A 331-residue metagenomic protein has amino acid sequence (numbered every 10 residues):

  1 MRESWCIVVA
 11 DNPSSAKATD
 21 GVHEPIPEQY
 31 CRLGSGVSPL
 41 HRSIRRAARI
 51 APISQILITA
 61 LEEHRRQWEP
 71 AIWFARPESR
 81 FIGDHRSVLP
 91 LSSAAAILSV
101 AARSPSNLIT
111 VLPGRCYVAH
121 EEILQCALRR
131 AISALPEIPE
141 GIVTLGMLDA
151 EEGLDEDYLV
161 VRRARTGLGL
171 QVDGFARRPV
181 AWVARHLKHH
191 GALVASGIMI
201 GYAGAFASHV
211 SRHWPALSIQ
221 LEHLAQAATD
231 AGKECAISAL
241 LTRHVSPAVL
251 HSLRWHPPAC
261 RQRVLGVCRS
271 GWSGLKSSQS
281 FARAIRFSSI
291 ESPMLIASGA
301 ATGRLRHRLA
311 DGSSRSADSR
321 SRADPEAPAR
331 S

Functional and structural regions predicted by a protein language model:
M1, H23, R49-A51, A102-S104 (+10 more regions): Solvent-exposed alpha-helices and their adjacent loops that cap or buttress functional pockets in soluble metabolic
M1-P27, R32-R129, I138: Conserved N-terminal catalytic core of the sugar/cofactor nucleotidyltransferase
M1-S4, G201-S331: Left-handed beta-helix
M1-S4, I53-S54, P77, S104-N107 (+8 more regions): Short coil/turn connectors at secondary-structure junctions
Q29, R42, R46, A95 (+7 more regions): Alpha-helical scaffold segments in soluble metabolic enzymes
L40, A96, R115, L159 (+2 more regions): Residue-level signal for inorganic ion chemistry
R86-L91, A150-G153, V180-V183, S270-W272: A short acidic, often aromatic-flanked loop/helix-cap motif at beta-alpha or helix-coil junctions that lines enzyme
H120-L240, S319: Conserved core of the sugar-phosphate nucleotidyltransferase
